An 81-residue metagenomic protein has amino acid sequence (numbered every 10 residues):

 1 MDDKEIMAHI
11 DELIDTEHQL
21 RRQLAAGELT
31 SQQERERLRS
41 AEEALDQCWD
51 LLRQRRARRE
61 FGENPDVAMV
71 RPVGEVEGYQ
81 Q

Functional and structural regions predicted by a protein language model:
M1-Q81: Extended, charge-rich alpha-helical interface modules
